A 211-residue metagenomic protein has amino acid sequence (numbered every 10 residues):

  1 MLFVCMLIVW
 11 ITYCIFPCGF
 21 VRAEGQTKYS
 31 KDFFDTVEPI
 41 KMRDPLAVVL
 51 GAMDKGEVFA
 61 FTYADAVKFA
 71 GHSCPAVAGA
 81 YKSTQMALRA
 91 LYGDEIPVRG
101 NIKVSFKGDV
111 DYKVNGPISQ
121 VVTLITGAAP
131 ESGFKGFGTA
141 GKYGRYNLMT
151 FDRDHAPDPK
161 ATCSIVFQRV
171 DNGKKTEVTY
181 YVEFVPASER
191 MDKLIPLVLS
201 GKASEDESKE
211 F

Functional and structural regions predicted by a protein language model:
V4-P17: Bacterial N-terminal signal peptides
C18-R22: Sec/Tat signal peptide C-region and signal peptidase I cleavage site
E24-G71, K82-F211: Non-transmembrane, aqueous-exposed alpha-helical and coiled segments at domain scale
